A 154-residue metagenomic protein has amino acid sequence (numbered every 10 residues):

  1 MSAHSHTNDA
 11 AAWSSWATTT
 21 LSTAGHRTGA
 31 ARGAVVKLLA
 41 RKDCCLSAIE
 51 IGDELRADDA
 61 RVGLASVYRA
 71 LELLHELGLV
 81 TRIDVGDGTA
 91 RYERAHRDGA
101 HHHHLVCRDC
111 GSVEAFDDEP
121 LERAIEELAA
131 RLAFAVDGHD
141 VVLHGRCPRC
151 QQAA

Functional and structural regions predicted by a protein language model:
A12-G25: Short, Lys/Arg-enriched N-terminal segment that forms or immediately precedes the first helix of a structured domain
S14, A31-R32: Short, leucine-enriched amphipathic alpha-helices that occur as contiguous helical runs
A30, R41-S47: Short capping segments at the starts of secondary-structure elements
G33-L38: Pre-recognition alpha-helix immediately N-terminal to the DNA-recognition helix within helix-turn-helix or winged-helix
E50-R56, V67: A short acidic, leucine-rich amphipathic alpha-helix
V67-L77: Basic amphipathic alpha-helical segments that dock to polyanions
L77-A154: Non-DNA-binding regulatory cores of transcription-related proteins, predominantly C-terminal effector-binding
